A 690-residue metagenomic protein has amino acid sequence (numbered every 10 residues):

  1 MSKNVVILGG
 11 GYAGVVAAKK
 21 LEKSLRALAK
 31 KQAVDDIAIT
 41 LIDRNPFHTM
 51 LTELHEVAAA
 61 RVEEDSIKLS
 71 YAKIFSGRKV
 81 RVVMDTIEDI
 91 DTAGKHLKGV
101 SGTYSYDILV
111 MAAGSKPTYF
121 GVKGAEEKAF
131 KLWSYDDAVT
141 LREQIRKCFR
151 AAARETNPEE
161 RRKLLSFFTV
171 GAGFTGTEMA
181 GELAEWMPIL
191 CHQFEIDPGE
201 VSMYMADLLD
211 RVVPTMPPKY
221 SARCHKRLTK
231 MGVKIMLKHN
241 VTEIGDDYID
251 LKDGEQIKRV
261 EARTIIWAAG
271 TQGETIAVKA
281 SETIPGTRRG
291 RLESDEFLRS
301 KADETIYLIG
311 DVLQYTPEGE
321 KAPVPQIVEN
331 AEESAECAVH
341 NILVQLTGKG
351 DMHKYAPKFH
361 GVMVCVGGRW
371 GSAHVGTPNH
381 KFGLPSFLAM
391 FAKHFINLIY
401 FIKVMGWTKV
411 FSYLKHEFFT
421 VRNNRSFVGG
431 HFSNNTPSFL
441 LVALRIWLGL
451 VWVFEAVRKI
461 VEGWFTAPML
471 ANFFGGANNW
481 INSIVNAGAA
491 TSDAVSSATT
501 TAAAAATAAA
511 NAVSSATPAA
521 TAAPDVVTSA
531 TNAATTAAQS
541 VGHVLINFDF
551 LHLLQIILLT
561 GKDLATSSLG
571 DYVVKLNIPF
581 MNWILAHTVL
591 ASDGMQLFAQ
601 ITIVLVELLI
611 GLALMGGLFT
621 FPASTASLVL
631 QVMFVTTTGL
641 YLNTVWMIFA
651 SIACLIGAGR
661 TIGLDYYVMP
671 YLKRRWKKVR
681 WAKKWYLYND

Functional and structural regions predicted by a protein language model:
M1-R81, F167, T177-M216: Beta1-alpha1 glycine-rich phosphate/pyrophosphate-binding loop at the start of Rossmann-like nucleotide-binding domains
S2-N4, V80-F168, E255, I266: FAD-binding core/adjacent interface of flavoenzyme oxidoreductases
V6-L8, Y104-K116, S134, V170 (+5 more regions): Short hydrophobic core segments
K31, R161-M216, Y220-R227, K234-M236 (+1 more regions): Rossmann-like dinucleotide-binding core of oxidoreductases
V82-D89, E185-S294: A Rossmann-like FAD-binding core segment of flavoenzymes
E127-R161, K258-N330: FAD-site-proximal beta/loop scaffold in flavoenzymes
N330, S334-V428: C-terminal, flexible cofactor-proximal segment of oxidoreductases
H416-L605, T620-A623, L630, V635-M647 (+1 more regions): Alpha-helical membrane-anchoring segments
